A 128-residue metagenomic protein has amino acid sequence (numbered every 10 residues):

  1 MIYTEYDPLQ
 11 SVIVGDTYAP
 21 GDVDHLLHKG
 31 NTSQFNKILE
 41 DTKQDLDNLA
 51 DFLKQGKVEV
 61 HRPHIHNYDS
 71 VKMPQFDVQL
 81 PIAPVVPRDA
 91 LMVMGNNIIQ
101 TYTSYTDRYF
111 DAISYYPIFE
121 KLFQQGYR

Functional and structural regions predicted by a protein language model:
M1-R128: The feature marks the mature, well-folded catalytic cores of soluble enzymes
